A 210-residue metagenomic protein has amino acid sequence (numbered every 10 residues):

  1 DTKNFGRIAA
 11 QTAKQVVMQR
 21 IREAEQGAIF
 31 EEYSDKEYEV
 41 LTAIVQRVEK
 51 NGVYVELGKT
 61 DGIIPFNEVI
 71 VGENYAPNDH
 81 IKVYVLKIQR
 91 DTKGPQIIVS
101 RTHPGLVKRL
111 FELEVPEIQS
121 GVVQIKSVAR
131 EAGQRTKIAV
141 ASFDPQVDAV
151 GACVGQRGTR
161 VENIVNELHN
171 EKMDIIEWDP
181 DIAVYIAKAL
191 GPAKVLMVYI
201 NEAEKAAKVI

Functional and structural regions predicted by a protein language model:
D1-I210: RNA-contacting regions in translation and RNA-metabolism proteins, encompassing KH/S1 modules where present
